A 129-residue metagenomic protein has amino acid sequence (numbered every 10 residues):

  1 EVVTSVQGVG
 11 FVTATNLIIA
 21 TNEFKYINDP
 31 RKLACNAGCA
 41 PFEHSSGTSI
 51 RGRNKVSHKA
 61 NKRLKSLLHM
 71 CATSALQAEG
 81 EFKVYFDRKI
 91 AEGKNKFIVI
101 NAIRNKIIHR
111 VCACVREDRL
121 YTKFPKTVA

Functional and structural regions predicted by a protein language model:
T4-S5, F11-E92, K96: Phosphate-backbone recognition surface of nucleic-acid-processing proteins
T48-G52, K83-A129: Low-complexity, acidic/Ser/Thr- and charged residue-rich accessory regions of DNA metabolism proteins
